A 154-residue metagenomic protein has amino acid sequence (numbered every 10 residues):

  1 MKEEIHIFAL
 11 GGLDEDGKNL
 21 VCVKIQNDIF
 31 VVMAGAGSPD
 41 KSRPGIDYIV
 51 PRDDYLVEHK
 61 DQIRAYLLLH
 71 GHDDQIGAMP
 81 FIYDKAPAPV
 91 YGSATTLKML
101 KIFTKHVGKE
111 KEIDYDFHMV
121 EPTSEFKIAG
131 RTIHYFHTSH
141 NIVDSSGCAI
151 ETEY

Functional and structural regions predicted by a protein language model:
K2-H6, I29: Extreme N-terminal starter segment of soluble prokaryotic enzymes
E4, T95-S145, E151-E153: Metallo-beta-lactamase
I5-L13: Short, Lys/Arg-rich amphipathic segments at extreme N-termini
I7, V23, H70-G71, V90 (+3 more regions): Divalent metal-coordination and catalytic microenvironments
L13-K18, C22-L68, A78-F81, K85-A88 (+3 more regions): Pre-active-site segment of Zn-dependent metallo-hydrolases
K18-L20, D144-G147: Short hydrophobic/aromatic beta-strand or adjacent loop that forms the aromatic wall/cage of a ligand/substrate-binding
I29-G37, S145, I150-Y154: Metallo-beta-lactamase
Q75: N-terminal Rossmann-fold NAD(P) dinucleotide-binding loop
